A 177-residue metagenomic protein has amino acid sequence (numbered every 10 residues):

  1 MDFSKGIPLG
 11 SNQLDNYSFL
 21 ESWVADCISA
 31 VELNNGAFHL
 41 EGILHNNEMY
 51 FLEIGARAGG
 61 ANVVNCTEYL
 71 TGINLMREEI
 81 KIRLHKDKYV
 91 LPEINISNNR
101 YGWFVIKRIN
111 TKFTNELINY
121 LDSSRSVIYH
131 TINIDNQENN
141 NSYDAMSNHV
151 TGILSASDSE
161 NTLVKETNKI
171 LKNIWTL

Functional and structural regions predicted by a protein language model:
M1-L33, A37, L44, F51 (+1 more regions): ATP-dependent carboxylate/phosphate-activation module, predominantly the ATP-grasp catalytic core and closely related
L44-Y50, Y143-N148: A short, glycine/Asx- and small/polar-enriched loop/turn that sits immediately N-terminal to a beta-strand
I80-L177: Peripheral (often C-terminal) accessory segments that flank ATP-dependent C-N-forming ligase machineries
